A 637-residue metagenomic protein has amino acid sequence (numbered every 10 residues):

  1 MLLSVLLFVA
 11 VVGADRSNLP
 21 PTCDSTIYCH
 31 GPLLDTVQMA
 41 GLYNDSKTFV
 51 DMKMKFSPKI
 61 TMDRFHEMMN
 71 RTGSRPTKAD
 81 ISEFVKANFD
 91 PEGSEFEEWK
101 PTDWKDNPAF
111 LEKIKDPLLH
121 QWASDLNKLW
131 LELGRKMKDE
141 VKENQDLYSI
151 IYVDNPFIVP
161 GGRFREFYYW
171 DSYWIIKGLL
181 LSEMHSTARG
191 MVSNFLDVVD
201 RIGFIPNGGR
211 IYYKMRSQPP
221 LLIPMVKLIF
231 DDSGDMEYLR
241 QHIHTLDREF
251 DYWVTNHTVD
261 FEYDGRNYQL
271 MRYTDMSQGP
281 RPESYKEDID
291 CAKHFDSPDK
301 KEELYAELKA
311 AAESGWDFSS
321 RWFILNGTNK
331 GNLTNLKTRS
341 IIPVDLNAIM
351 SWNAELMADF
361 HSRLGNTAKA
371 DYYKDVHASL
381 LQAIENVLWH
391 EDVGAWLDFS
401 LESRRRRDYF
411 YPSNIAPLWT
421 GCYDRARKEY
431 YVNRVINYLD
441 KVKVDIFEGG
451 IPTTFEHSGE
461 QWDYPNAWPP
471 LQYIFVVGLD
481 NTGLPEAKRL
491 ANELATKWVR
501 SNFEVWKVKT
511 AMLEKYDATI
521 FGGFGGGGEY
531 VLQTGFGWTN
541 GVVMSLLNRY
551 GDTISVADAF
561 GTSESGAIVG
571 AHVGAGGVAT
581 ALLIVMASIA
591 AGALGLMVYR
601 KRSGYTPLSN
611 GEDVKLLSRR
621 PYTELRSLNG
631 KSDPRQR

Functional and structural regions predicted by a protein language model:
M1-A14: Cleavable N-terminal signal peptides of Sec/SRP-targeted secreted and luminal proteins
P32-V37, L42-E166, G190-L196, I202-G209 (+3 more regions): Extended glycan-interaction surfaces of carbohydrate-active proteins
Y168-V198, S413-R425, Y473-P485: Alpha-helical support elements that line or immediately flank enzyme active sites and cofactor-binding pockets
V199-H242: Aromatic/His-enriched, Gly/Pro-containing loop or helix-boundary segments that lie immediately adjacent to catalytic
I229-Q241, M357-Y372, N481-R489: Inter-helical turn/loop segments and adjacent helix faces that build the functional surface of alpha-helical bundle
T562-M586: Extracellular juxtamembrane-to-transmembrane boundary of type I single-pass membrane glycoproteins
M586-R602: Single-pass type I membrane-protein transmembrane alpha-helix
S603-R637: Cytoplasmic C-terminal tails of single-pass
